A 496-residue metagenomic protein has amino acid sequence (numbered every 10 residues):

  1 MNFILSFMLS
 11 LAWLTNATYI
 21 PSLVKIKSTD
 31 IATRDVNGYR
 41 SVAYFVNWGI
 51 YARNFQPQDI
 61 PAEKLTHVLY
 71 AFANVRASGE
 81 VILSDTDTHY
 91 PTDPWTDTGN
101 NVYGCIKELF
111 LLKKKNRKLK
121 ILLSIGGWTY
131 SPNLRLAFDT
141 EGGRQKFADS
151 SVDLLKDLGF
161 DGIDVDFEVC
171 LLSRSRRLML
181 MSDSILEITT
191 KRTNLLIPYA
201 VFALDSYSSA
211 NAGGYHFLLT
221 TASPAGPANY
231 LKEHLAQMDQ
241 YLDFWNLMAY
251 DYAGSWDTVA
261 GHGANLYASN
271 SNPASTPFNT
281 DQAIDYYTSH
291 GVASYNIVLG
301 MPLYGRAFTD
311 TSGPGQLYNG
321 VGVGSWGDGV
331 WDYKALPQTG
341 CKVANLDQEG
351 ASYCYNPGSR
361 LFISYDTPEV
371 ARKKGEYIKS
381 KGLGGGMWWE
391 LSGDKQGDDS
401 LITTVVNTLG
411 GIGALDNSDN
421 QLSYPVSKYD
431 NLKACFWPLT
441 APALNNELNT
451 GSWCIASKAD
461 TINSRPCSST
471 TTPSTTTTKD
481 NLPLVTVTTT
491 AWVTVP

Functional and structural regions predicted by a protein language model:
M1-T29: Fungal secretory targeting signals
T18-L155, M181, I412-Q421, P438 (+1 more regions): Glycan-recognition patch characteristic of GH18 chitinases/ENGases and related GlcNAc/peptidoglycan-binding proteins
I26-R34, S78-T96, L109, I125 (+3 more regions): Glycan-binding loop/region signatures in secreted carbohydrate-active enzymes
Y44-V46, A71, L122-G126, D166-E168 (+4 more regions): A cross-family glycoside hydrolase active-site/sugar-binding cleft signature
N47-K64, F138-D157, P227-M238, T280-I284 (+1 more regions): Short, acidic/polar
V68, L123, V165, A200 (+4 more regions): Conserved, mostly hydrophobic/aromatic
E80-N100, C170-L336: Substrate-binding surface in catalytic domains of secreted glycosidases
S468-P496: Extracellular mucin-like PTS domains
